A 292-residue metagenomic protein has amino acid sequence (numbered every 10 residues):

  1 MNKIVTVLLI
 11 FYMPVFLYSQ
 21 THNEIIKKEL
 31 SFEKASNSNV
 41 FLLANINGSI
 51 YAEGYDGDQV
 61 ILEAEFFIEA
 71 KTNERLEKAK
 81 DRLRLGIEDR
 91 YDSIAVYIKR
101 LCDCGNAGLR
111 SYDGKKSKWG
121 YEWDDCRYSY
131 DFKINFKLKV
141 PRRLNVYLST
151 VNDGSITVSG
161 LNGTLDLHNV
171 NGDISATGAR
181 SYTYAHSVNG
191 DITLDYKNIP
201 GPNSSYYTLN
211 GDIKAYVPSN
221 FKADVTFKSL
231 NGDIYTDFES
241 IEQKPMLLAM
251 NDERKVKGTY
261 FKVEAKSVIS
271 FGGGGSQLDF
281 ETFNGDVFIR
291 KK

Functional and structural regions predicted by a protein language model:
N2-L9, M13-K292: Intrinsically disordered, low-complexity terminal regions
